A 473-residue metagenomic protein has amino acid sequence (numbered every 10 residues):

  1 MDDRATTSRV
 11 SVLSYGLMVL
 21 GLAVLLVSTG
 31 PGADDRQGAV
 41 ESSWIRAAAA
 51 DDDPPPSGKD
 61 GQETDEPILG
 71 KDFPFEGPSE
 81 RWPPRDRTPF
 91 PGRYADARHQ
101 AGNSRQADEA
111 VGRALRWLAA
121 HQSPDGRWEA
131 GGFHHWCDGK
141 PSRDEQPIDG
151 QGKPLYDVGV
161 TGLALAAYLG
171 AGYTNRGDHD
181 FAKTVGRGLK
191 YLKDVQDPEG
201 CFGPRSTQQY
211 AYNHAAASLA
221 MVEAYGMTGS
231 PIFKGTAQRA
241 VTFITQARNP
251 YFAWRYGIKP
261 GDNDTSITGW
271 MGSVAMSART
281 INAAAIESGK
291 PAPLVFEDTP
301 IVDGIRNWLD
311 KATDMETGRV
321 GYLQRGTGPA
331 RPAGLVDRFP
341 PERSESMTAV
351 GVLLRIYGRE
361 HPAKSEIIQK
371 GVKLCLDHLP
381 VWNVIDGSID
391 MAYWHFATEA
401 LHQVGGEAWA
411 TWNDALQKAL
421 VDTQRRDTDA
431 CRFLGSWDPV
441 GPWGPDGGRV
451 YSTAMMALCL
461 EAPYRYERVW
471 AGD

Functional and structural regions predicted by a protein language model:
A5-P31: Sec-dependent N-terminal signal peptides
T29-D473: Preference for long, amphipathic alpha-helical scaffolds in soluble/luminal domains and all-alpha bundles
